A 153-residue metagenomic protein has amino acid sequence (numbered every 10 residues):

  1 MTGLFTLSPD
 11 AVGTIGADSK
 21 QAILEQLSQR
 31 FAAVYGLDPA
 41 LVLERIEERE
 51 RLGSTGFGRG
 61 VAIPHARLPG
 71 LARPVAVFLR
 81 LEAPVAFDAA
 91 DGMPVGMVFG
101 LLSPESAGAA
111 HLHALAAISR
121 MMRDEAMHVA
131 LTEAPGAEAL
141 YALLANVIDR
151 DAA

Functional and structural regions predicted by a protein language model:
M1-A153: Cytosolic covalent-transfer regions centered on His/Cys nucleophiles that carry phosphoryl or persulfide groups
